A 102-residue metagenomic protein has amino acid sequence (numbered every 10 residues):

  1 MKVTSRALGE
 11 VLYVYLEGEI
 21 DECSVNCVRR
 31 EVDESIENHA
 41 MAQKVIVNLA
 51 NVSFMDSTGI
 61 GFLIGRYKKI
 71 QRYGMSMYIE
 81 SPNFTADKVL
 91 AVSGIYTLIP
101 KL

Functional and structural regions predicted by a protein language model:
M1-K2, L102: Absolute protein N-terminus
K2-V3, E37: Short leucine-rich amphipathic alpha-helices used at interfaces
T4-R30: STAS-typified acidic loop motif
E22-L98: Amphipathic alpha-helical interaction surfaces in cytosolic regulatory modules
